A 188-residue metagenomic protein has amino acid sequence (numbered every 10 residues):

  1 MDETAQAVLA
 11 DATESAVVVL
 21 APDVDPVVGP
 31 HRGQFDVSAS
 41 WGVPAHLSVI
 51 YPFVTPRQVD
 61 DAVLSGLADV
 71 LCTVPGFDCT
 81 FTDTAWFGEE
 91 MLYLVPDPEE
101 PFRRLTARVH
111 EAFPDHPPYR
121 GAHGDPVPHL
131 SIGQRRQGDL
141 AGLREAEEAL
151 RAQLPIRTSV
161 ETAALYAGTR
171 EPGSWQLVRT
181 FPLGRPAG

Functional and structural regions predicted by a protein language model:
M1-D78, W86, E99-E161, P172-G188: Basic, often amphipathic N-terminal segments
A85-M91: Short, basic/glycine-rich phosphate-binding loops at helix/coil junctions that contact nucleotide phosphates
